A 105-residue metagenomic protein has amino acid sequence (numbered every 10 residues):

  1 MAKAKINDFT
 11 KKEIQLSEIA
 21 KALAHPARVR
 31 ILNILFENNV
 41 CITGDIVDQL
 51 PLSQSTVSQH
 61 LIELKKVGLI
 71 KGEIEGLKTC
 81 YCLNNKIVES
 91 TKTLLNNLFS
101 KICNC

Functional and structural regions predicted by a protein language model:
M1-L16, F36-E37, N85-C105: Amphipathic alpha-helical dimerization/coiled-coil segments that flank or bridge DNA-binding/regulatory modules
K5-F9, I19-A20, S53-Q54, K71-G72: Short amphipathic alpha-helical segments, especially helix-boundary/capping motifs
I14-S55, L77-I87: N-terminal helix-turn-helix DNA-binding core of bacterial DNA-binding proteins
P26, L64, S90, L94: Solvent-exposed, charged/polar functional surfaces in cytosolic regulatory/catalytic domains
L50-S53, E63, K101: Juxtamembrane/interface motifs at transmembrane-helix termini
H60: Residues within the DNA-recognition helix of helix-turn-helix
K65-E75, C82: Beta-hairpin "wing" of winged helix-turn-helix
